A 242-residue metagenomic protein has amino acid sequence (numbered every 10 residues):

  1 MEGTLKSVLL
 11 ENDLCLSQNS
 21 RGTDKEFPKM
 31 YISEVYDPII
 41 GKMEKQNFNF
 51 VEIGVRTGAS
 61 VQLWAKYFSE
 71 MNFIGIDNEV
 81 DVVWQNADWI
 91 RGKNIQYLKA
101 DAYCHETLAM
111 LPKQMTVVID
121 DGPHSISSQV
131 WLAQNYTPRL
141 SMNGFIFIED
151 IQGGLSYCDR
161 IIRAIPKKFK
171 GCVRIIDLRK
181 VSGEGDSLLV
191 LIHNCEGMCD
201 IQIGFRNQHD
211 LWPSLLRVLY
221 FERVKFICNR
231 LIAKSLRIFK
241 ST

Functional and structural regions predicted by a protein language model:
M1-V117, P123-I148, Q152-T242: A short alpha-helical cap/connector motif
